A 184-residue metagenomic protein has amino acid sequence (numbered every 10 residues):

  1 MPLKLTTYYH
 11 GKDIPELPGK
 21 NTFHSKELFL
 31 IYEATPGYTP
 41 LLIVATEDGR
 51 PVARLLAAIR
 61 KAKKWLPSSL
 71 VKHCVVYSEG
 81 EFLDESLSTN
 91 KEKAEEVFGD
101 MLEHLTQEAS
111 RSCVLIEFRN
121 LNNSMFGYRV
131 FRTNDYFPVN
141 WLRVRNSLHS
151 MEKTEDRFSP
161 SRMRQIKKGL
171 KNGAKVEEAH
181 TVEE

Functional and structural regions predicted by a protein language model:
M1-E79: Amide-forming acyltransferase catalytic core, primarily the GNAT-like/NAT-type and related acyltransferase folds
M1-Y9, V130-E184: Acyltransferase donor/substrate-recognition loop-hinge adjacent to the catalytic core
I14, P18, I31-Y32, M101-A109 (+1 more regions): Hydrophobic, Leu/Ile/Phe/Ala-enriched alpha-helical segments that form helix-helix packing faces
P15-E16, F126-R129, E184: Short, solvent-exposed polar/charged micro-motifs at secondary-structure junctions
Y38-P40, V52, C113, V139-R143 (+1 more regions): Sequence-level motif detector for i,i+2 pairs with an aromatic at +2
V44, P51-L56, V114-N120, E177-E178: A structural signal for short, well-ordered beta-strand segments and their strand-loop junctions that often border
E47, I59, N120-N122, L148-S150 (+1 more regions): Short, flexible loop/turn elements at secondary-structure junctions
K63-P138: Acyl-donor binding region in acyl/amide transferases
